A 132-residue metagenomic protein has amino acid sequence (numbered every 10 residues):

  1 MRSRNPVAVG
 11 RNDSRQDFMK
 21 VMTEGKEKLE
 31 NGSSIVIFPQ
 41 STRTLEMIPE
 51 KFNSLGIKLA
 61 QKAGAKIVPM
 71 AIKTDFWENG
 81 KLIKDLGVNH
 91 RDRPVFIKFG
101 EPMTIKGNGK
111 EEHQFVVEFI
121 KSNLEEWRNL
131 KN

Functional and structural regions predicted by a protein language model:
M1-T23, E27: Membrane-interfacial amphipathic helices and adjacent loop/beta segments that form the lipid-substrate binding surface
A8, V36-F38: Structural motif
G25-L29, L59, N123: Hydrophobic helix-cap positions at the C-terminus of alpha-helices in RecA-like/P-loop ATPase nucleotide-binding cores
E30-S34, L45-E111: A cross-family acyltransferase "interaction/gating" segment
S41: Active-site metal-binding loops of divalent metal-dependent hydrolases
F119-W127: C-terminal alpha-helix
R128-N132: Cytosolic-facing loops and C-terminal tails of multi-pass membrane proteins
